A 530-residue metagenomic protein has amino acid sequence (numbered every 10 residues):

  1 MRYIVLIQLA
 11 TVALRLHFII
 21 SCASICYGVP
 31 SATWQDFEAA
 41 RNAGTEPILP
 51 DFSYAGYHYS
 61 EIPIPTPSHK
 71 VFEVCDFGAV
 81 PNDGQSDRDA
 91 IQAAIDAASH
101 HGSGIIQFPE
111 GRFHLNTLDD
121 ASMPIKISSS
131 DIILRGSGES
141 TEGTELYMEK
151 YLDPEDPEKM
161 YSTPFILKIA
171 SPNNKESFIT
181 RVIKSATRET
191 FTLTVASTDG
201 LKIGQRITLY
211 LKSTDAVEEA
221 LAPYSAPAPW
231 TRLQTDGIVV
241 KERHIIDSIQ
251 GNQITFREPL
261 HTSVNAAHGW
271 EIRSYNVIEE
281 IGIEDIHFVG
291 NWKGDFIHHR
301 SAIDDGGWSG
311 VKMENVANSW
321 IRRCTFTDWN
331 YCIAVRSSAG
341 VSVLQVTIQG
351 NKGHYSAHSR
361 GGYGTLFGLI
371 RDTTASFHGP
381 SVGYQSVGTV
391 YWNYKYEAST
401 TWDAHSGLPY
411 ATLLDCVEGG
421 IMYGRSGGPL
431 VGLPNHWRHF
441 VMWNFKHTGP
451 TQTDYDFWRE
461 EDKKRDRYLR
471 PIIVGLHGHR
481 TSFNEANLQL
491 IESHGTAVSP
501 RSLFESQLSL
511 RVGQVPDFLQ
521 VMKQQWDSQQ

Functional and structural regions predicted by a protein language model:
M1-Y3, R15: Positively charged n-region of N-terminal signal peptides that target proteins for export
Y3-Q8, I20-P109, H114-H299, I472-Q530: Extracellular "leader-to-stem" segments immediately downstream of a signal peptide or signal-anchor in secreted/lumenal
L14-I20: Compositionally biased, low-complexity segments
C75, D131, G136, E279-G290 (+6 more regions): Right-handed parallel beta-helix
M123-I127, T141-N173, T194, I272-N276 (+8 more regions): Glycine-rich beta-solenoid repeat tracts in large extracellular/virion proteins
I166-K168, R206-Y210, G310-K312, W320 (+5 more regions): Ordered hydrophobic segments in well-structured contexts
A186, Q205, L211-R243, D247-S248 (+2 more regions): Right-handed parallel beta-helix
W392-Y394, D415-Q530: Catalytic domains of carbohydrate-active enzymes that cleave complex glycans
